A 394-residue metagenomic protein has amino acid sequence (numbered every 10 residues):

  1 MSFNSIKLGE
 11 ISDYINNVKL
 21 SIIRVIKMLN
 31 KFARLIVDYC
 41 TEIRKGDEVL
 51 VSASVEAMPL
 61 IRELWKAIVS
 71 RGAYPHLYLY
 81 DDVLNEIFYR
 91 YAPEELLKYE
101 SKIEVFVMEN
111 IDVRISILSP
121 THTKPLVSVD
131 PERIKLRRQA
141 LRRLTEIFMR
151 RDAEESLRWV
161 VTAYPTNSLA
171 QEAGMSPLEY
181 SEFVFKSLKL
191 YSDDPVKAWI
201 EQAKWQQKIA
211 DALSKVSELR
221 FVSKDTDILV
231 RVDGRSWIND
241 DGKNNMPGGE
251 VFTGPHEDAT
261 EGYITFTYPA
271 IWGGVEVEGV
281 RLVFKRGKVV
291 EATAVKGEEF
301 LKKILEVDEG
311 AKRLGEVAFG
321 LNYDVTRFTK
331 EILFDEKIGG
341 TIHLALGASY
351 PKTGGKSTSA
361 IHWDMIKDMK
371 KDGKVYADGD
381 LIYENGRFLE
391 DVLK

Functional and structural regions predicted by a protein language model:
I15, K19-G262: Active-site bordering "gate/hinge" segments that shape substrate access to catalytic or cofactor-binding pockets
V51-P59, E218-F221, T226-V230, T260-F266 (+2 more regions): Metallocofactor- and cofactor-centric catalytic cores in central/energy metabolism, strongly enriched
E56, P120-H122, T166, T226 (+8 more regions): Short, glycine-/Ser/Thr-/acidic-enriched flexible segments
A212-E218, E276-E278, R286, K367-K374: A short, compositionally biased
E291-K356, V375: Dual-mode signal for accessory low-complexity, basic/Gly-rich regions
I361-K394: Extended hydrophobic packing segments that form well-structured cores
